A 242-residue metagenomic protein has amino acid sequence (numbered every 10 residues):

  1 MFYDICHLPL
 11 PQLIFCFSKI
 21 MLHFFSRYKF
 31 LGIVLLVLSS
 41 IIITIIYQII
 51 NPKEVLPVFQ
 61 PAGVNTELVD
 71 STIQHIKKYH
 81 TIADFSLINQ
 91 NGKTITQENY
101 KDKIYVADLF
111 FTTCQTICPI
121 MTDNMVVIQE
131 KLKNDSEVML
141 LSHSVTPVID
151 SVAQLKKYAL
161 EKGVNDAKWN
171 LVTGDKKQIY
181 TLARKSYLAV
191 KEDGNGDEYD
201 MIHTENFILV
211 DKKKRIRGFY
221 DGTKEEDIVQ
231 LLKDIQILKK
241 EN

Functional and structural regions predicted by a protein language model:
Y3-I82, N242: N-terminal targeting signals for export/organelle localization
H80-I82, K103-I104, I202-T204: Short, small/polar residue-rich loop motifs at catalytic or cofactor-binding pockets
S86-L87, L209: Hydrophobic beta-strand positions
G92, A107, F111-C114, M125 (+3 more regions): Buried hydrophobic packing residues in well-ordered domains
Q97-M125, L141: Short active-site neighborhood of thiol/selenol oxidoreductases, capturing the structured segment around
D108, L140-S144, N206-I208: Soluble periplasmic/extracytoplasmic beta-strand elements of cell-envelope proteins
T122-L182: Structural microenvironment flanking redox-active thiols in thiol-disulfide oxidoreductases
N195-N242: Thiol-/selenol-based redox modules, centered on thioredoxin-like and closely related oxidoreductase domains
